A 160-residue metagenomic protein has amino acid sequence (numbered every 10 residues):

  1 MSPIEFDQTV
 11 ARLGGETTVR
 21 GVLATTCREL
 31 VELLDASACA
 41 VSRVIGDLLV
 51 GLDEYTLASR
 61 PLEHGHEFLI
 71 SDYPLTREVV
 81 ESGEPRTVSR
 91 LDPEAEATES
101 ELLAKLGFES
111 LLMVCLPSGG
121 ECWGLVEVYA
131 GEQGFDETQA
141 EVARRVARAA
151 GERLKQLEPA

Functional and structural regions predicted by a protein language model:
M1-G21, E32, R153-A160: Signal-transmission linkers at sensory-effector interfaces
V10-G15, T26-D35, V41-R43, V80 (+1 more regions): Short regulatory alpha-helical segment in sensory/regulatory domains of signaling proteins that mediates
R28-E29, A40-H64: GAF sensory/regulatory domain recognition with acknowledged cross-activation on helical regulatory dimers
S59-P61, L75, S89-S110: Signal-transducing coupling segments at domain and membrane junctions
P61-P85: Acidic/proline- and glycine-rich, intrinsically disordered low-complexity segments that serve as regulatory linkers
T76, L116-A130: Sensory-domain boundary capping and coupling elements
E109-P117: A short, aliphatic-rich beta-strand micro-motif
Y129-V146, R153-E158: Regulatory loop-to-helix N-cap segments in sensory/regulatory domains that couple ligand/signal detection
